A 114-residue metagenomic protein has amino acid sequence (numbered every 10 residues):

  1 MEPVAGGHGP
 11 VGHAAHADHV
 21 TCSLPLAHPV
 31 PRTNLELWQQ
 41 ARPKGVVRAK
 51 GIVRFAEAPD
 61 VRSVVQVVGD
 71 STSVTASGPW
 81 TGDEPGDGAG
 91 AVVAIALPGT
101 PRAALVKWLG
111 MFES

Functional and structural regions predicted by a protein language model:
M1-A89, P98-S114: C-terminal accessory "lid"/substrate-recognition subdomains
V93-I95: A short beta-strand structural signal in non-transmembrane regions
